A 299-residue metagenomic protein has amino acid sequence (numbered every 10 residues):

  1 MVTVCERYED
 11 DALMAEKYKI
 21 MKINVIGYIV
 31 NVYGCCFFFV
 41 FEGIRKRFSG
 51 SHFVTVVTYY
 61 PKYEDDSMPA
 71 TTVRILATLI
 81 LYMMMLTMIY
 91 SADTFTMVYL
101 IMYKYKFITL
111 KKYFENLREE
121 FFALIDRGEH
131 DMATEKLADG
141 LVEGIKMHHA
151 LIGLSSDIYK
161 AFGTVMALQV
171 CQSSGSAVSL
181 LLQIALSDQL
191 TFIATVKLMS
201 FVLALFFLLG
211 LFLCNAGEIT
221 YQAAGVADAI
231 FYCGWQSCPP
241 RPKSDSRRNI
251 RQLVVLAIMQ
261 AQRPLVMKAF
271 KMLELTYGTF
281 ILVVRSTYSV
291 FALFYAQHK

Functional and structural regions predicted by a protein language model:
M1-V2, A229: Cytoplasm-facing ends of alpha-helical transmembrane segments in multi-pass membrane proteins
V2-L100, Y105, K112-H130, S179-F207 (+3 more regions): Helix-loop-helix junctions within predominantly alpha-helical proteins
I26-V32, E120-A123, R127-K299: Terminal membrane-anchoring module of integral membrane proteins
V98-Y99, K106-Y113, E218-G225, A229: Membrane-spanning helices that line or support transport/gating and their immediate boundary helices in channels
